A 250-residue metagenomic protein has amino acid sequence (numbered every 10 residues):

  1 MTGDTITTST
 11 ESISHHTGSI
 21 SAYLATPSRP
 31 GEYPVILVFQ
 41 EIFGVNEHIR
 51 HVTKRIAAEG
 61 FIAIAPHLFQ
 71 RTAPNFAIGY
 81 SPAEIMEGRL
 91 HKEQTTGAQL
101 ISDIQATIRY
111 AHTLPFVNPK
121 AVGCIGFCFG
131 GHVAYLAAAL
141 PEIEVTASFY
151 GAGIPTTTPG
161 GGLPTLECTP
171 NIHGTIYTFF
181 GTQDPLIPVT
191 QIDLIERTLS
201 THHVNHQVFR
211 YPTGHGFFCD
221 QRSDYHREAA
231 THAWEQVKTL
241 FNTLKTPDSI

Functional and structural regions predicted by a protein language model:
M1-I250: N-terminal cap/leader regions of alpha/beta-hydrolase-fold enzymes, predominantly small-molecule hydrolases
